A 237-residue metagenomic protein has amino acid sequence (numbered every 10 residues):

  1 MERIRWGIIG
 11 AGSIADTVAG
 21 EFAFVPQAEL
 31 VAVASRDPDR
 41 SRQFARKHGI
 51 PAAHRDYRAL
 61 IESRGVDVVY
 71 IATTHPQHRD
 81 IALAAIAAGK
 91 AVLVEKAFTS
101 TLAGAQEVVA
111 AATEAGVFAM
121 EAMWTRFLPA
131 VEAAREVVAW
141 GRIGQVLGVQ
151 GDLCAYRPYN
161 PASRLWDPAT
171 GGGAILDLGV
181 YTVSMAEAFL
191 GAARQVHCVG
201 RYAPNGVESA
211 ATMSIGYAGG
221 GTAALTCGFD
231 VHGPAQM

Functional and structural regions predicted by a protein language model:
M1-H48: N-terminal Rossmann-like dinucleotide-binding module
A32, A52, V68, G148 (+1 more regions): Short, Asp-centered acidic motifs that coordinate Mg2+ and/or phosphate in catalytic or ligand-binding sites
Q43-I50, E107-A112: Short, conserved SAM-binding/catalytic segment of Class I S-adenosyl-L-methionine-dependent methyltransferases
I50-Y57: Conserved SAM-binding strand-loop segment of SAM-dependent methyltransferases
V68, T74-H75, R79-R126: Beta-strand-loop-alpha-helix segment that lines the small-molecule cofactor/substrate pocket of alpha/beta enzymes
T125-V199, P204: Predominantly a Rossmann-like dinucleotide-binding segment in NAD(P)-dependent oxidoreductases
S184-M237: Contiguous beta-strand/loop segments that form the cofactor/metal-binding neighborhood of enzyme cores
